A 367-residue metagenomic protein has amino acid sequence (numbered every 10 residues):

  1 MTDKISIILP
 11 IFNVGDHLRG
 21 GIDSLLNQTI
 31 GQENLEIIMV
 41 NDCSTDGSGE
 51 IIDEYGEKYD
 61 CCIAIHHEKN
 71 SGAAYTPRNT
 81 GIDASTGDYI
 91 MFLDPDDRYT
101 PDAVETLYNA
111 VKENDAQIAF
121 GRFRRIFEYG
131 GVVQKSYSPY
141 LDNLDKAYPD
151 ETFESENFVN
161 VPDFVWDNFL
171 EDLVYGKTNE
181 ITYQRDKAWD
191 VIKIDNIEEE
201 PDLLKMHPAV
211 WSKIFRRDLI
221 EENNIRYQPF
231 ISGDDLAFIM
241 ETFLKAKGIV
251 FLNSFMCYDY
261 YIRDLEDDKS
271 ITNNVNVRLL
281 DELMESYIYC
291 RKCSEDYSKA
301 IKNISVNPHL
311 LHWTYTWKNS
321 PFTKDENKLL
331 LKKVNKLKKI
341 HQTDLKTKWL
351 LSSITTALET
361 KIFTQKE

Functional and structural regions predicted by a protein language model:
M1, D115, W317-E367: Membrane-interface aromatic/basic loop that binds lipid-linked glycans or pyrophosphate carriers, typified by
D3-S6, I11, E36, A237: Cell-envelope/extracellular polymer assembly enzymes that use nucleotide-activated donors
N13-N27: Short, well-formed alpha-helical segments that are part of the catalytic scaffolds of diverse glycosyltransferases
S24, N41-E50, K69-S71, D94 (+1 more regions): A conserved acidic beta->alpha catalytic loop
E68-S85, T106: Glycine-rich, basic loop-to-helix element that forms the pyrophosphate-binding segment of sugar-nucleotide handling
P77, R98-N253, Y258-R278: Donor-binding/catalytic cores of nucleotide-activated saccharide and glycerol-phosphate transferases/polymerases
I90: Short aromatic/hydrophobic "clamp" motif used to bind/position activated sugar donors
M256-D264, K269-K299, H309, N319-H341: Catalytic core of nucleotide-sugar-dependent glycosyltransferases
